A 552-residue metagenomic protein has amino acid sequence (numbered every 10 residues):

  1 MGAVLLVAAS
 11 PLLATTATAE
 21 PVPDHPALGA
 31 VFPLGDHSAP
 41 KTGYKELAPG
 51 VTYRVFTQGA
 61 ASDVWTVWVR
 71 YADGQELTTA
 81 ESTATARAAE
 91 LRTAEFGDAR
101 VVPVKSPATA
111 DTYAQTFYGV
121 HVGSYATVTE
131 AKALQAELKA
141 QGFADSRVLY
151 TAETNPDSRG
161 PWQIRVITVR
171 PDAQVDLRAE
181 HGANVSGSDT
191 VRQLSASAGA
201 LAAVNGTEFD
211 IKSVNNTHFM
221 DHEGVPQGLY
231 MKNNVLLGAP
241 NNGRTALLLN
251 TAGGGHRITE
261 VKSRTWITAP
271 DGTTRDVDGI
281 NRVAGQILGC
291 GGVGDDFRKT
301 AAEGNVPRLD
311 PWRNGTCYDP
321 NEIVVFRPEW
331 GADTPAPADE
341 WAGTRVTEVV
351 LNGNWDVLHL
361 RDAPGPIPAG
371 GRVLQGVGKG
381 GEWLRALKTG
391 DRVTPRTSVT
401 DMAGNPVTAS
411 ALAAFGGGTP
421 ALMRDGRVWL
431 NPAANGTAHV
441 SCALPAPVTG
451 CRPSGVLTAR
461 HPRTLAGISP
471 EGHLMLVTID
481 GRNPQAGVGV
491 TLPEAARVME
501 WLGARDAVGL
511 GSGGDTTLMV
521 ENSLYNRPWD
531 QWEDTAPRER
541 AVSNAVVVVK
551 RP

Functional and structural regions predicted by a protein language model:
M1-A19: Secretory targeting and sorting signals
T16-P552: Gly/Ser/Thr/Pro-rich low-complexity, intrinsically disordered segments
